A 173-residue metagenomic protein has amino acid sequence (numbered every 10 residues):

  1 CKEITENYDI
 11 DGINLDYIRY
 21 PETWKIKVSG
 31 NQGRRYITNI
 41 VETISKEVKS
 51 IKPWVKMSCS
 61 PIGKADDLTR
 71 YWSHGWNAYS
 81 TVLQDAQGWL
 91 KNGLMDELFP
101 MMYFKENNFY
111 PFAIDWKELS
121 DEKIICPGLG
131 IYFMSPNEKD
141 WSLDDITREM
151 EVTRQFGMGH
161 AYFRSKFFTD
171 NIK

Functional and structural regions predicted by a protein language model:
C1, N14-L15, G33-Y79, I124-M134: Aromatic-lined carbohydrate-recognition surfaces of secreted/lumenal glycan-active proteins
C1-Y17, Q87-G88, V152, F156: An active-site-proximal structural segment forming one wall of the substrate-binding cleft that immediately precedes
K2-D9, K46-P53, K91-M95, Y103 (+1 more regions): Sec-exported extracytoplasmic/periplasmic mature domains
K2-E3, T38-E42, K46, Q87 (+2 more regions): Solvent-exposed, polar/charged alpha-helical surfaces in well-ordered, non-transmembrane soluble domains, broadly
Y17-T43, N107-P111: Active-site cleft segment of glycoside hydrolase catalytic domains centered on the general acid/base Glu
T23, K64-L68, K166-K173: Flexible glycine/acidic-rich beta-alpha junction loops that bind and position SAM and/or redox cofactors in anaerobic
I51, K56-F99, F104-D115: Substrate-binding cleft/loops of secretory-pathway carbohydrate-active enzymes
A86-F109, K123-K173: Substrate-binding cleft of secreted/luminal carbohydrate-active enzymes
